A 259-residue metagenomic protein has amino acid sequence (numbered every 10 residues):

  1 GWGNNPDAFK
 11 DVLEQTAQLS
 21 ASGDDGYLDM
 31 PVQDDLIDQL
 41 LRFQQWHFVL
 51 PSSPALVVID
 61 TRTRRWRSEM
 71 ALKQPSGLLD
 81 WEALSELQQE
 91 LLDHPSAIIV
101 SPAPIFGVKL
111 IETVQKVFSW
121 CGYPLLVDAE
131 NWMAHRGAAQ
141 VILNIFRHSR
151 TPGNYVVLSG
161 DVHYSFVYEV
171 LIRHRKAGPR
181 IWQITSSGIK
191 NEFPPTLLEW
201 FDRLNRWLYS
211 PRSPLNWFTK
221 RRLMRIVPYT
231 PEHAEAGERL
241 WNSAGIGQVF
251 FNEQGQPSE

Functional and structural regions predicted by a protein language model:
G1-E259: Metal-dependent phosphoester/phosphodiester hydrolase catalytic core
